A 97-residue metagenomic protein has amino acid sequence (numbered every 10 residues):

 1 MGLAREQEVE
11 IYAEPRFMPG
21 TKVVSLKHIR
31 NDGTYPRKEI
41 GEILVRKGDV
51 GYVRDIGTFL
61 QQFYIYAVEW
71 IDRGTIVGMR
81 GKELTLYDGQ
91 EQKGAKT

Functional and structural regions predicted by a protein language model:
G2-T97: Basic/aromatic-rich interaction segments and small domains that mediate binding to polyanionic partners
